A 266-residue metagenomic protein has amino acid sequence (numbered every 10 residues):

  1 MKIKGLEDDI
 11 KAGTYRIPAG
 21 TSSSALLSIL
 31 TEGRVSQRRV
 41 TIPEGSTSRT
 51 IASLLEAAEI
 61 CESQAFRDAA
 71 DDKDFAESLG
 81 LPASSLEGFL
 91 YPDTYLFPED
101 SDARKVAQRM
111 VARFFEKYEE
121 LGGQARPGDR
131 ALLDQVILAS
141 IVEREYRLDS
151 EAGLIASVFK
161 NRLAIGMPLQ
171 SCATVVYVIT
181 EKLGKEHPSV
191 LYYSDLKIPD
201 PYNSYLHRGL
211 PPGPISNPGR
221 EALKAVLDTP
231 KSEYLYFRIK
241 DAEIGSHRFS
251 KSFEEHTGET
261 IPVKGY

Functional and structural regions predicted by a protein language model:
M1-K4, Q64, D71, T260: Proteins with a high burden of low-complexity, intrinsically disordered sequence enriched in S/T/G/P/A and R, requiring
M1-V35: Terminal hydrophobic membrane-targeting helix
D8-K11, R34-S36, L206-R208, D241-E243: Short glycine-enriched loop/turn motifs at secondary-structure junctions
R16, L54-C61, R67, F75-Y266: Bacterial extracytoplasmic/cell-wall-associated proteins, especially those involved in peptidoglycan
G20, E44-G45, D100: Short gly/acidic/polar-rich coil/turn motifs that serve as flexible hinges in modular proteins
S24-S85: Non-cytosolic head/periplasmic domains of membrane-anchored proteins
